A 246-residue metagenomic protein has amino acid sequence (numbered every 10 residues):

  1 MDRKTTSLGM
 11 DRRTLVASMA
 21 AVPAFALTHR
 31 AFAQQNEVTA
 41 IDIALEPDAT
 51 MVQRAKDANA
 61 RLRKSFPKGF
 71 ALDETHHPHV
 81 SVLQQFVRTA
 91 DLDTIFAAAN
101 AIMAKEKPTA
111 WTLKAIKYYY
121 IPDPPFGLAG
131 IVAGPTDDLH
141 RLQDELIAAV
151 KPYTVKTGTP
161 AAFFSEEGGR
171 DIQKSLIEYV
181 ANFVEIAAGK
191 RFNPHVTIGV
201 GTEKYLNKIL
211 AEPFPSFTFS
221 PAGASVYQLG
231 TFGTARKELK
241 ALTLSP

Functional and structural regions predicted by a protein language model:
M1-M10, A17-F25: N-terminal secretory signal peptides
D2, T6, D11, R88-D91 (+1 more regions): Serine/threonine-rich low-complexity intrinsically disordered regions
V16-D123, T136-S225, L229-P246: Basic, often amphipathic N-terminal segments
I131-P135: A short, structured beta-strand-centered segment in the mid-to-C-terminal lobe of catalytic cores from group-transfer
